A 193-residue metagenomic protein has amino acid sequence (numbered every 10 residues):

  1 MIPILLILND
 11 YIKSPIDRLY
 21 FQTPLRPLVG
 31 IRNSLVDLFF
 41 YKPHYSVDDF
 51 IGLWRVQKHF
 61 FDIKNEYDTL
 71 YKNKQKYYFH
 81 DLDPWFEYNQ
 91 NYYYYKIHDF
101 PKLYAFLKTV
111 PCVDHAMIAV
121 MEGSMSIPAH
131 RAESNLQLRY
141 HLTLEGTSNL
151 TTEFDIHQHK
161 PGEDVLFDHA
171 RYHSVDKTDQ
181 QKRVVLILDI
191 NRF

Functional and structural regions predicted by a protein language model:
M1-L136, E145-S148, T178, K182-V184: Fe(II)/2-oxoglutarate oxygenase catalytic core
M117, H141, S174: Short, surface-exposed charged micro-motifs
M121, H130, E153, F167-A170 (+1 more regions): Short His-Asn-centered micro-motif
R139-T143, L166, Q181-F193: A short hydrophobic beta-strand segment most commonly corresponding to one strand of the jelly-roll/cupin
T143-P161: A short beta-strand-loop-beta hairpin characteristic of the jelly-roll/cupin
T147, S174, N191-F193: Short coil/turn motifs at secondary-structure junctions
Q158-Y172: Conserved metal-binding segment of the jelly-roll/cupin
